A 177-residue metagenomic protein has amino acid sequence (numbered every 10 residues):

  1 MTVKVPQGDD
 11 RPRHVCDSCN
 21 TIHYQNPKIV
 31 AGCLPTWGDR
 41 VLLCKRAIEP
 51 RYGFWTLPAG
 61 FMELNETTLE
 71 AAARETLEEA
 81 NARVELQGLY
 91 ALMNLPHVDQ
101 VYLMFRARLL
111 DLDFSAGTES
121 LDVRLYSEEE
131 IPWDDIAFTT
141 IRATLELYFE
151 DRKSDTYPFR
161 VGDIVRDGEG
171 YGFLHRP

Functional and structural regions predicted by a protein language model:
M1-G32: Acidic, metal-coordinating catalytic segment for phosphate/diphosphate chemistry, firing primarily on the Nudix
R11, K28-V30, T36, P50-Y52 (+3 more regions): Short connector loops at helix/strand junctions that flank enzyme active sites, especially segments positioning acidic
R13, L34, L43, M104-R106 (+1 more regions): Conserved hydrophobic/aromatic beta-strand scaffold that supports enzyme active sites
S18, R46, A59, A107 (+1 more regions): Active-site donor-binding loop signature of nucleotide-sugar glycosyltransferases
T21, D39-R40, A82: Well-ordered beta-strand scaffold positions
T36-E78: Conserved Nudix-box catalytic region and its N-terminal flanking loop in Nudix hydrolases and closely related
M62-L147, D151-R152, T156, G170-P177: Unchanged
D155-R166: Short, flexible loop/turn segments with low-complexity composition
